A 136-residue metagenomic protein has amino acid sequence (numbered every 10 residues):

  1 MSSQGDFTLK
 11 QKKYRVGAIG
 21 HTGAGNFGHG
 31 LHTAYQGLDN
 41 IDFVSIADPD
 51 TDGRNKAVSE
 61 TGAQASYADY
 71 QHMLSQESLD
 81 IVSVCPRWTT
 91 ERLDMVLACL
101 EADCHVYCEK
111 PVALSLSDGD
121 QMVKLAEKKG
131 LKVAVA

Functional and structural regions predicted by a protein language model:
S2-T61: N-terminal Rossmann-like dinucleotide-binding module
G20-L38, S83-A102: Short, charged helix-to-loop "capping" segments that act as catalytic/coupling loops
S45, A65, I81: Short, Asp-centered acidic motifs that coordinate Mg2+ and/or phosphate in catalytic or ligand-binding sites
N55, Y70-L74: Short hydrophobic/charged patches on amphipathic alpha-helices used for structural packing and interfaces
A63-Y70: Conserved SAM-binding strand-loop segment of SAM-dependent methyltransferases
L74-Q76, L100: A short, aliphatic-rich alpha-helical micro-motif
I81, W88, L93-A136: Beta-strand-loop-alpha-helix segment that lines the small-molecule cofactor/substrate pocket of alpha/beta enzymes
